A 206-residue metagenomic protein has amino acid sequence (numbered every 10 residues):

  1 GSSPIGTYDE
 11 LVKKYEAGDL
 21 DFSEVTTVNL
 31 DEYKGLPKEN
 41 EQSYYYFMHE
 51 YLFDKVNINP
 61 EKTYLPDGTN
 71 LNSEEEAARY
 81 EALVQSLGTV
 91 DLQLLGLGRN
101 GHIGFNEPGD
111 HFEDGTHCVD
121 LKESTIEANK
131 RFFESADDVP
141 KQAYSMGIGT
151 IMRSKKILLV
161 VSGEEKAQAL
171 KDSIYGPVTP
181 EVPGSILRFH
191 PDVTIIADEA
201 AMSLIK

Functional and structural regions predicted by a protein language model:
G1-E16: Glycine-rich N-terminal segment of FAD-binding domains in flavoprotein oxidoreductases, spanning the beta-loop-helix
S2, E32, R99: Active-site metal-binding loops of divalent metal-dependent hydrolases
D19-L20, V178: Residue-level recognition of short, well-ordered coil/turn positions that link secondary-structure elements
L20-T26: A glycine-rich helix N-cap at a beta->alpha junction
D21, D31-K38: Anion-binding alpha/beta catalytic cores of soluble intermediary-metabolism enzymes, centered on
T26-N29, Y64-P66: Extended hydrophobic secondary-structure segments that form protein cores and membrane-embedded regions
G35-Q42, Y46-K206: Conserved phosphate- and dinucleotide-binding cores of soluble alpha/beta proteins, encompassing both enzyme active
